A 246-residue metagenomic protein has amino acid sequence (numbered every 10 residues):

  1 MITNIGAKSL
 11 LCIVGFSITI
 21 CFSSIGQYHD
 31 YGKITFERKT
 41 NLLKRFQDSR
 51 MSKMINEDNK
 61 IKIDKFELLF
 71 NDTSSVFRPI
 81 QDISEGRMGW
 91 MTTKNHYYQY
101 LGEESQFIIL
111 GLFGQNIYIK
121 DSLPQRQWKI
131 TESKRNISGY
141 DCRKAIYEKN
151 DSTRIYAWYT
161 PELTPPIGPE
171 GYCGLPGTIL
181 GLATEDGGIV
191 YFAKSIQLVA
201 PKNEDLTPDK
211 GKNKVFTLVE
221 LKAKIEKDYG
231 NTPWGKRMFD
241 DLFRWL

Functional and structural regions predicted by a protein language model:
M1-I34, R244-L246: Bacterial Sec-dependent N-terminal signal peptides
Q27-L246: Extended soluble regions of mature proteins
